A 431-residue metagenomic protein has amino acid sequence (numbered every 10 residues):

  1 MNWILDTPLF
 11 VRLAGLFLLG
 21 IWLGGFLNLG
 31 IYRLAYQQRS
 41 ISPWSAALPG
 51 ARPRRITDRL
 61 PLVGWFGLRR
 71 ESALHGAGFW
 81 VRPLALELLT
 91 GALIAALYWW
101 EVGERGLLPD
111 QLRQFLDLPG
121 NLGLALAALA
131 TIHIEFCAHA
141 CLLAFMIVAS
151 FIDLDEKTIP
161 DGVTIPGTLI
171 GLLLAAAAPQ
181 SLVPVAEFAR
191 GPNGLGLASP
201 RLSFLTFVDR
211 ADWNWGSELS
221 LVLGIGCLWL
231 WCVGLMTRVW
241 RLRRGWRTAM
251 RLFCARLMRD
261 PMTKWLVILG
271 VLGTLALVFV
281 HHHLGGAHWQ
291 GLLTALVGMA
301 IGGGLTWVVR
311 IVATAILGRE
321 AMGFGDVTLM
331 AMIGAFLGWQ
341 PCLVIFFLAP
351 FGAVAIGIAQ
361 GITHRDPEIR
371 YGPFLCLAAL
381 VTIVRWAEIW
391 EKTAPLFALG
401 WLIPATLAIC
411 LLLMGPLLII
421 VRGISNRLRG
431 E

Functional and structural regions predicted by a protein language model:
M1-E431: A membrane-topology feature that recognizes alpha-helical transmembrane segments and their immediate juxtamembrane
